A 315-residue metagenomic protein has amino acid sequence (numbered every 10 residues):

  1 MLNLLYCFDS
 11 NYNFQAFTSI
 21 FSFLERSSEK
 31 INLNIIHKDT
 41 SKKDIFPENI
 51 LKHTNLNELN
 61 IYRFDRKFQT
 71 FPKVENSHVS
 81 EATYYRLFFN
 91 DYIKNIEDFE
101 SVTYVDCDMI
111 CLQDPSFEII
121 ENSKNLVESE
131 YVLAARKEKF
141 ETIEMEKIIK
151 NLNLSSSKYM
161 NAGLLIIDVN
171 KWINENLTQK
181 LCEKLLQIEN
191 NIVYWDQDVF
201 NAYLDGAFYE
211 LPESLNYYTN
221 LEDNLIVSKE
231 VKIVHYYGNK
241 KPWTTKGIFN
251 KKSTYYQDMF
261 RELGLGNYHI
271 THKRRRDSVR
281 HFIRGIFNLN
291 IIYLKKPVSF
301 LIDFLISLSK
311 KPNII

Functional and structural regions predicted by a protein language model:
M1-F21: N-proximal low-complexity "stem/linker" segments adjacent to membrane-targeting elements
M1-L2, F8, I167-I315: A glycosyltransferase accessory/donor-loop signature
S22-K30: Short, acidic, metal-binding catalytic loop of nucleotide-sugar glycosyltransferases
N32-D39, A135: Short internal beta-strands
F46, L51-N95: Active-site-proximal specificity loops/subdomain of glycosyltransferases
V102: Short aromatic/hydrophobic "clamp" motif used to bind/position activated sugar donors
V105: Catalytic metal- and UDP-sugar-binding loop of GT-A-like glycosyltransferases, i.e., residues flanking the conserved
M109-E146: Conserved donor-nucleotide/metal-binding helix-loop-beta segment in metal-dependent transferases, i.e., the alpha-helix
